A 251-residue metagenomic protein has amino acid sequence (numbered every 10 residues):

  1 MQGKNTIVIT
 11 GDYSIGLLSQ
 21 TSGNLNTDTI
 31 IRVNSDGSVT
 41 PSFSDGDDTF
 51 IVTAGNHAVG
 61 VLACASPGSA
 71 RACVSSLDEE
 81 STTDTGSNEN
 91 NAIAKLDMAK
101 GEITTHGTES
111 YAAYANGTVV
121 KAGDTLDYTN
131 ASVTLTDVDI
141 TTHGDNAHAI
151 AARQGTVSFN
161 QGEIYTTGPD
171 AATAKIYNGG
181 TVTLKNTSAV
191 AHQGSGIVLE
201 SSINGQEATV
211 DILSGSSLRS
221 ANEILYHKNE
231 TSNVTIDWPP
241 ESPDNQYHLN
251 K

Functional and structural regions predicted by a protein language model:
M1-A147, A151-A171, K175-G194, V198-K251: Surface-exposed loop/turn motifs in large extracellular/passenger domains
